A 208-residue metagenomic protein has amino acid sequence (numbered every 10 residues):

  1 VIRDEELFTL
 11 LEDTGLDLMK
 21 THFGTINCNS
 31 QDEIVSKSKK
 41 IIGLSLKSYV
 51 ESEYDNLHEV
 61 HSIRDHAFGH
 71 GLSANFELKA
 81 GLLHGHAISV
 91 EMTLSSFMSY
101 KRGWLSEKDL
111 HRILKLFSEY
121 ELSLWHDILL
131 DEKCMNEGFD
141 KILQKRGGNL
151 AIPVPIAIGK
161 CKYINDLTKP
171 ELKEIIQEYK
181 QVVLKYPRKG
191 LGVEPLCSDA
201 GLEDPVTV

Functional and structural regions predicted by a protein language model:
V1, T14, S45-S48, G71 (+3 more regions): Amphipathic alpha-helical segments in well-ordered regions
V1-R64: Carboxylate- and glycine-rich phosphate/diphosphate-binding segment that chelates Mg2+/Mn2+
I2-E6, T14-G15, M19-F23, W104-V208: C-terminal charged capping/lid subdomain of soluble metabolic enzymes
I26-N27, Y49, E53-L57, F76 (+5 more regions): Short amphipathic alpha-helical interaction patches enriched in hydrophobic/aromatic residues with interspersed Lys/Arg
K37, N56-D65, L83-A87, S106-L110 (+2 more regions): Flexible, glycine/charged-enriched surface loops at secondary-structure junctions
K37-I41, S96-R102, I176: Short N-terminal helix-initiation segments at or just after the protein's N-terminus
A67-K115, Y120: Internal helical hairpin/lid segments
